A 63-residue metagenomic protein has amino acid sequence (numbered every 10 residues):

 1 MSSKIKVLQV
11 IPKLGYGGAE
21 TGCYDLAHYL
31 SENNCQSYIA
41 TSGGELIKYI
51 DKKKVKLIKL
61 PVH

Functional and structural regions predicted by a protein language model:
I5, Q9-G17, C23-H63: N-terminal strand-loop element at the rim of the active site of nucleotide-sugar-dependent glycosyltransferases
